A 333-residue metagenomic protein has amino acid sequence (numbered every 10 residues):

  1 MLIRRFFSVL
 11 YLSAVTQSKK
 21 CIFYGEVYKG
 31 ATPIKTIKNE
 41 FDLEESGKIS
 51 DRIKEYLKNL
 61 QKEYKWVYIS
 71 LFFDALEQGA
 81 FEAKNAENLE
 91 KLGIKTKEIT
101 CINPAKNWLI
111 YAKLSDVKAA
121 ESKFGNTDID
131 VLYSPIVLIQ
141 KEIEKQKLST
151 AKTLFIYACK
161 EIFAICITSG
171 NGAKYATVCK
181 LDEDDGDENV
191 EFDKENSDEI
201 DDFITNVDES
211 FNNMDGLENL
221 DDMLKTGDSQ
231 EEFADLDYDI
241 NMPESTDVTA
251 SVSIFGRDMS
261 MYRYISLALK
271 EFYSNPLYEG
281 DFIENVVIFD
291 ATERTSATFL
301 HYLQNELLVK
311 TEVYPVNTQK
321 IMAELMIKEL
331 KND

Functional and structural regions predicted by a protein language model:
M1-D333: Hydrophobic/aromatic-enriched cytosolic interaction surfaces used to assemble or bind macromolecules
